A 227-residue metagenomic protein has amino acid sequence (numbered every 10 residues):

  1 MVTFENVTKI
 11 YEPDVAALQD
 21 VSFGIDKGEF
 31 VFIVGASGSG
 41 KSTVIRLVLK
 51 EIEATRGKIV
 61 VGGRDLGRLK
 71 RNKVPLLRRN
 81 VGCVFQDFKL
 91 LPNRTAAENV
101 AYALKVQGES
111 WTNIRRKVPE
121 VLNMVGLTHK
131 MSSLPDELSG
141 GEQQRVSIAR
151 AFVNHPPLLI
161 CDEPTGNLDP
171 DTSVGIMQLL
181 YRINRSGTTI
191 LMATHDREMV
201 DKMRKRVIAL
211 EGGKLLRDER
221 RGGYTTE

Functional and structural regions predicted by a protein language model:
E12, L66-G82, W111, I183-R185: ABC ATPase NBD coupling module
L49: Helix-to-loop junction immediately C-terminal to a conserved catalytic motif
G57-D65: Conserved ABC transporter NBD signature motif
R94-A101: Short coil-to-helix segment of the ABC ATPase nucleotide-binding domain corresponding to the Q-loop/switch region
L134-L138, E142: Conserved ABC ATPase signature
V153-P157: A short, proline-enriched helix->beta-strand linker immediately N-terminal to the Walker B motif in ABC-type P-loop
L159-D162: Catalytic Walker B motif of ABC-type/P-loop ATPase nucleotide-binding domains
